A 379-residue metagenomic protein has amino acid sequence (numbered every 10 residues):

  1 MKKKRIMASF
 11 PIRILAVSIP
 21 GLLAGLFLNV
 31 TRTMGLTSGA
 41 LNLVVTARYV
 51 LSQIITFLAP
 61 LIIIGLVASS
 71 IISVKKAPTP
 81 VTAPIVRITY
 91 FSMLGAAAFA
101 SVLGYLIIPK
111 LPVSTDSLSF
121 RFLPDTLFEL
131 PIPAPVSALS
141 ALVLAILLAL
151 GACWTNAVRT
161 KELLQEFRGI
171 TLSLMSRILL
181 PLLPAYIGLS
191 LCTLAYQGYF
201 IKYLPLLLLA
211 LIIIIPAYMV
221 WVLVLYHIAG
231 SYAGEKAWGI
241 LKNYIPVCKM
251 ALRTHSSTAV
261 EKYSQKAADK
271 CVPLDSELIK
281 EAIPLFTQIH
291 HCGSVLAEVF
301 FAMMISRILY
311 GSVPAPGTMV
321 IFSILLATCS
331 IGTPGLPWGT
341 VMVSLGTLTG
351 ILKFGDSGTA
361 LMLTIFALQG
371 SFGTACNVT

Functional and structural regions predicted by a protein language model:
K3-V30, M34, Y49-I55, P80-G239: Signature of multi-pass transmembrane helix bundles
N42-Q53, E162-R177, K242-M250, K266-P273 (+2 more regions): Short amphipathic alpha-helical coupling elements at transmembrane boundaries
I54, Y90, L94, A98 (+6 more regions): Hydrophobic transmembrane alpha-helical segments of multi-pass transport and channel proteins
I71-P80, C153-V158, E166, Q197 (+5 more regions): Juxtamembrane helix-boundary/capping and inter-helix hinge elements in multi-pass membrane proteins
P78-I85, S173, R177-L180, P273-T287 (+2 more regions): Membrane-interface alpha-helices at helix entry/exit sites of multi-pass transporters
I85-G95, T171, L207-V224, L241-A251 (+2 more regions): Small-residue-enriched core segments of transmembrane alpha-helices in multipass membrane transport and channel
L252-S330: Helix-loop-helix junctions within the multi-pass membrane cores of secondary transporters/permeases
F300-T379: Transmembrane alpha-helical segments and their short flanking loops that form helix-hairpins/helix-helix interfaces
